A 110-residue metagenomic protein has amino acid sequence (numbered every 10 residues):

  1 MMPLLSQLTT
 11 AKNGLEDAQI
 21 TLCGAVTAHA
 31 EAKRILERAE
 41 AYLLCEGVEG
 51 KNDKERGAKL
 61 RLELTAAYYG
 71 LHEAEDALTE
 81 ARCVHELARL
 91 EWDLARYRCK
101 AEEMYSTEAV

Functional and structural regions predicted by a protein language model:
M1-I20: Short, charge-rich amphipathic alpha-helices with coiled-coil/heptad character
M1-L4, A32, A39, R56-L60 (+3 more regions): Terminal low-complexity, poorly structured segments
Q7, C45, L62-A66: Generic detector of low-complexity/intrinsically disordered segments and short hydrophobic N-terminal stretches
K12, R61, T65-D76: Extended, low-aromatic, Leu/Ala- and acidic/polar-enriched alpha-helical coiled-coil segments that form the periplasmic
T21-L22, V26-I35, Y69-M104: Long amphipathic alpha-helical coiled-coil segments
A25-R61: Extended alpha-helical coiled-coil "stalk/arm" regions that act as elongated linkers or oligomerization scaffolds
Y105-V110: Short acidic DE-rich linear segments
